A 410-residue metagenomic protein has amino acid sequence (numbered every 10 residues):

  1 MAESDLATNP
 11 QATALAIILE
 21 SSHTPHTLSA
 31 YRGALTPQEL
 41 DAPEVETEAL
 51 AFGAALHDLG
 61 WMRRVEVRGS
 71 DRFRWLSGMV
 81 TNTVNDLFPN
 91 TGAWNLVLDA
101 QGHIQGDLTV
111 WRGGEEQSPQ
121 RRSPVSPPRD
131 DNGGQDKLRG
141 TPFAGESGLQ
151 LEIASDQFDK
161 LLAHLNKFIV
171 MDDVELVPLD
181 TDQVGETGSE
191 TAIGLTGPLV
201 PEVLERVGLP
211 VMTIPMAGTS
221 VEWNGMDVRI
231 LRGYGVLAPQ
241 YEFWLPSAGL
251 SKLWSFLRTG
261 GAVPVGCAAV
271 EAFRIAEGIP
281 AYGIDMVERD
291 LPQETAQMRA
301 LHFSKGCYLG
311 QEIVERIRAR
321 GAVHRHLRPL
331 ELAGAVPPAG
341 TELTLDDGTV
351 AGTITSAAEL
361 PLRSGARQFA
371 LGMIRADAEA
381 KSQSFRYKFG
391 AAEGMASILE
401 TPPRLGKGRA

Functional and structural regions predicted by a protein language model:
M1-N95, H103-Q105, G113-E116, R122 (+2 more regions): Acidic, proline/glycine-enriched N-terminal capping motif
E3, L108, R289, T295-L301 (+3 more regions): Glycine-rich, small/acidic residue-mixed loop/short-helix segments
H57-G78, Q183-E205, A322-L332: Short glycine-/aliphatic-rich beta-strand segments at the starts of folded cytosolic domains
G69, L151, L195-G197, F243 (+3 more regions): Residue-level signal for inorganic ion chemistry
D71-G106, P198-M226: Internal amphipathic helical hairpin motif
D71-L76, F158-L162, P201-L204, A248-F256 (+2 more regions): Short, conserved charged micro-motifs
T109-S118, G140-P280: Acidic, low-complexity central loop/insert segments
E242-E331: Anionic-ligand-binding alpha/beta catalytic cores of soluble enzymes and soluble regulatory domains that recognize
